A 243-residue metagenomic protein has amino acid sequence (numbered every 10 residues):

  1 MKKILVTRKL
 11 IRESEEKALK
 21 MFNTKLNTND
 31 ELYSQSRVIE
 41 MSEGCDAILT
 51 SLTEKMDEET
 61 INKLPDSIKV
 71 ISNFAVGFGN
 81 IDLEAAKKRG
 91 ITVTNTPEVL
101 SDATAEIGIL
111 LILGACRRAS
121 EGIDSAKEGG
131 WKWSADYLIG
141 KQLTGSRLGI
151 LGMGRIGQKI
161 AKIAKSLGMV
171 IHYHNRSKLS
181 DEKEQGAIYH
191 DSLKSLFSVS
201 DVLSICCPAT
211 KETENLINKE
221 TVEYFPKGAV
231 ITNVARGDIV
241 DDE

Functional and structural regions predicted by a protein language model:
M1-T94, N218: An N-terminal-biased, well-structured beta-alpha scaffold segment characteristic of Rossmann-like dinucleotide-binding
K3, N23, R147, S166-V170: Residues at the starts of beta-strands that form the adenosine-phosphate
R8, Y173-S177: N-terminal Rossmann-fold cofactor-binding loop
N23, T92, V170, I188 (+1 more regions): Residue-level detector of anion-binding/catalytic polar loops
M56-E59, S177-E243: Rossmann-like adenosine-cofactor binding region
K87-V99, P226-V230: Rossmann-fold dehydrogenase core element
P97-R147, K159-S166: Phosphate-binding beta-alpha-beta segment of Rossmann-like dinucleotide-binding domains, i.e., the NAD(P)
M153-G154: Glycine-rich Rossmann-fold phosphate-binding loop(s) that bind the pyrophosphate of adenine dinucleotide cofactors
